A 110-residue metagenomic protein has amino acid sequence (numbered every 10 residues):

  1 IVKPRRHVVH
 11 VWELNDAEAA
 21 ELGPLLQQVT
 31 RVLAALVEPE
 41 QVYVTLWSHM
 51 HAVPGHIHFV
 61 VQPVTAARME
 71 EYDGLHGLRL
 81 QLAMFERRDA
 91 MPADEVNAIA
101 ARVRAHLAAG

Functional and structural regions predicted by a protein language model:
I1-G110: HIT superfamily nucleotide-processing domains
